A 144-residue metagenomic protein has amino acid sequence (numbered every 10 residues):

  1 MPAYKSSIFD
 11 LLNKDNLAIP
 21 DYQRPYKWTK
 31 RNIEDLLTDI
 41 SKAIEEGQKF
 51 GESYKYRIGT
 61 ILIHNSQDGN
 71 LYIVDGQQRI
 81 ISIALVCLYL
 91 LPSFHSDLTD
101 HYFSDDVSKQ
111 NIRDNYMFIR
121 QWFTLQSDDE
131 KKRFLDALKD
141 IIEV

Functional and structural regions predicted by a protein language model:
M1-V144: Glycine- and hydrophobic-rich flexible loops that cap the catalytic core of alpha/beta enzyme folds
